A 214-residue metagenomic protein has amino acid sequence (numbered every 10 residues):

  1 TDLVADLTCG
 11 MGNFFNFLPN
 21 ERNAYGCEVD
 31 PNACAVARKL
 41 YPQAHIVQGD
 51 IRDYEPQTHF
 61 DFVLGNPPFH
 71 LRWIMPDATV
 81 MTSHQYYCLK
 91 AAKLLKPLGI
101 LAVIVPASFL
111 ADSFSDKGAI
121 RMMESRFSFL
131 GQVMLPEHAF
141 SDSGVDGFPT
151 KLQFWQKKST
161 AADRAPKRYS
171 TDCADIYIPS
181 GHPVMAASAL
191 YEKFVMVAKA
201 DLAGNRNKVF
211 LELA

Functional and structural regions predicted by a protein language model:
T1, E21, S125-R126: Structured helix-beta-strand junction loops
L3-N20, G26, D30, Q48-D77 (+2 more regions): Conserved proline-anchored active-site loop of SAM-dependent methyltransferases that bridges a beta-strand
N23, A44-H45, S128-G131: Conserved beta-strand segments of alpha/beta enzyme cores
P31, V80-S141, F148-F154: Conserved Class I SAM-dependent methyltransferase catalytic core
A37-R38: Conserved SAM-binding loop
H70-W73, A111-F114, D142-G144, A162-R164: Switch/connector loops and helix/strand junctions flanking conserved nucleotide-binding motifs in nucleotide-processing
S141-L213: Flexible, glycine-/basic-rich loop-and-beta segments that form/coincide with the SAM-dependent methyltransferase
